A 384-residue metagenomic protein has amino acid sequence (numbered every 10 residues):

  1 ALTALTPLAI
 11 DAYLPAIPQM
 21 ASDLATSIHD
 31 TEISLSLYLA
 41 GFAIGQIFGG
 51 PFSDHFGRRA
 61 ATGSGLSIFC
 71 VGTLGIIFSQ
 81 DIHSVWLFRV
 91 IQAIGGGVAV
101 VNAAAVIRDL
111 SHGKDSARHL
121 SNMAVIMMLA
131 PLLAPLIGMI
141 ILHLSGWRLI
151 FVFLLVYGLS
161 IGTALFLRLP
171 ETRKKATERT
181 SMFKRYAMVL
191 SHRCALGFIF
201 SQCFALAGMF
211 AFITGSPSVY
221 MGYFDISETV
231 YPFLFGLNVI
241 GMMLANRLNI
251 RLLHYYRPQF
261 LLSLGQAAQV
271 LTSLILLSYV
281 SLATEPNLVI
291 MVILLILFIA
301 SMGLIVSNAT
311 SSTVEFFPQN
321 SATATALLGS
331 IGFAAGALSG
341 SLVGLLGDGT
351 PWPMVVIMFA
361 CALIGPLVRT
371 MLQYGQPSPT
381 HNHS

Functional and structural regions predicted by a protein language model:
A25, G57, F78-S84, G95 (+1 more regions): Helix-breaking motifs and short loop linkers at transmembrane-helix boundaries and internal kinks in secondary membrane
I44-I82: Conserved MFS/SLC helix-loop-helix module at the cytosolic interface between two early adjacent transmembrane helices
I68, G72-G75, H83-I91, V289-L295: Paired small-residue
S84, S121-F166: Helix-loop-helix hairpin linking two adjacent transmembrane segments in secondary transporters
F88-M127: Cytoplasmic helix-loop-helix junction between adjacent transmembrane helices in 12-TM secondary transporters
P170-I199: Juxtamembrane intracellular "pre-TM" segments in multi-pass secondary transporters
S311-G349, M358: A late C-terminal transmembrane helix in Major Facilitator Superfamily
